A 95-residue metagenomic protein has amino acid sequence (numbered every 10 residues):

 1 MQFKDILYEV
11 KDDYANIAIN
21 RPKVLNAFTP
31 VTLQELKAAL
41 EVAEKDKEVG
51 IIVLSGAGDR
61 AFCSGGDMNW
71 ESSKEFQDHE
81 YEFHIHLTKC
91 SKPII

Functional and structural regions predicted by a protein language model:
M1-S55: Conserved CoA-thioester-binding segment of acyl-CoA-metabolizing enzymes
E48, G56-C90: Glycine- (often His-adjacent) and acidic-residue-rich active-site loop that binds/positions the CoA thioester
K92-I95: A short, small-residue-rich loop immediately preceding and capping a beta-strand
